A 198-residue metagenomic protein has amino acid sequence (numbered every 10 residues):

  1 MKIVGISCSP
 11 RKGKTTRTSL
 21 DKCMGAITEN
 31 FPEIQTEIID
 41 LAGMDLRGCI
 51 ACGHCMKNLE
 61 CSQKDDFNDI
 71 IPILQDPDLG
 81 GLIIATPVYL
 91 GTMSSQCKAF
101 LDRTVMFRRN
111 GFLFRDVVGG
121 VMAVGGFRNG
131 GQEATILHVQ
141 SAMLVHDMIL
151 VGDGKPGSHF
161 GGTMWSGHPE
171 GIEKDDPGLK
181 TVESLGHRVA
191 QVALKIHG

Functional and structural regions predicted by a protein language model:
M1-N110, P156-G198: N-terminal beta1-alpha1-beta2 submodule of the flavodoxin-like/Rossmannoid cofactor-binding fold
S95-Q96, R109-F160: Short, glycine-/small-residue-rich phosphate/pyrophosphate-handling segment
